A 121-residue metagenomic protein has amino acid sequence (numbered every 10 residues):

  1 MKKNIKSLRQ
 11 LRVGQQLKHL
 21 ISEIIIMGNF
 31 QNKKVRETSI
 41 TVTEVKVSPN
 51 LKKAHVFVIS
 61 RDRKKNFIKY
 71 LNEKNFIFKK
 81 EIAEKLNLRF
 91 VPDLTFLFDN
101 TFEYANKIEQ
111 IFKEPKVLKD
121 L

Functional and structural regions predicted by a protein language model:
M1-K53, I59-L121: Charge-rich, low-complexity N-terminal segments
